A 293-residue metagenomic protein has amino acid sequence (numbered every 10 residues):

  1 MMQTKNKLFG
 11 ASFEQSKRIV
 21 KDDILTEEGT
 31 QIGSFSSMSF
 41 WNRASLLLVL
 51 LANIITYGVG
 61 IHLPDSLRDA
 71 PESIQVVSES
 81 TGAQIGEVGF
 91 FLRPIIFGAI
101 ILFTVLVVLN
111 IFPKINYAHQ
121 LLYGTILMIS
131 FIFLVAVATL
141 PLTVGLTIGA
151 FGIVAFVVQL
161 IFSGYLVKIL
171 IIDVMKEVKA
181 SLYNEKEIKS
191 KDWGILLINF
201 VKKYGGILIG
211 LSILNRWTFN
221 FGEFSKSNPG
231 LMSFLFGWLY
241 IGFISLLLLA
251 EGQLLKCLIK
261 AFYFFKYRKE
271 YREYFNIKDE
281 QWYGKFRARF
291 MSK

Functional and structural regions predicted by a protein language model:
M1-R43, F262-K293: N-terminal juxtamembrane cytosolic/stromal segments of multi-pass membrane proteins
F9-K17, V59-L67, I95-N110, I161-L182 (+1 more regions): Membrane-water interface of transmembrane alpha-helices
Q31-N53, I188-S212: Loop-to-transmembrane boundary segments
I54-V59, S130-F156, G206-M232: Alpha-helical transmembrane segments and their membrane-interface junctions in multi-pass membrane proteins
D65-E87: Perimembrane loop-to-helix junctions flanking transmembrane segments
S80-I95, G145-K168: Alpha-helical transmembrane segments
I172-G194, F265-K278: Juxtamembrane inter-helical linkers in multi-pass membrane proteins
F200-K293: C-terminal transmembrane-bundle signature of multipass membrane proteins, characterized by strong activation on
